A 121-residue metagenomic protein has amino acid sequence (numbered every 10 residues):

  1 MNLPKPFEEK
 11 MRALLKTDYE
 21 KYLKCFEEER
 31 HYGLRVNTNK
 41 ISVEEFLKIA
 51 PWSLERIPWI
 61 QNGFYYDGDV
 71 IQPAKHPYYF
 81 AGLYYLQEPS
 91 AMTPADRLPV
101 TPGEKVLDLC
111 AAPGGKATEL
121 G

Functional and structural regions predicted by a protein language model:
M1-G121: S-adenosylmethionine
